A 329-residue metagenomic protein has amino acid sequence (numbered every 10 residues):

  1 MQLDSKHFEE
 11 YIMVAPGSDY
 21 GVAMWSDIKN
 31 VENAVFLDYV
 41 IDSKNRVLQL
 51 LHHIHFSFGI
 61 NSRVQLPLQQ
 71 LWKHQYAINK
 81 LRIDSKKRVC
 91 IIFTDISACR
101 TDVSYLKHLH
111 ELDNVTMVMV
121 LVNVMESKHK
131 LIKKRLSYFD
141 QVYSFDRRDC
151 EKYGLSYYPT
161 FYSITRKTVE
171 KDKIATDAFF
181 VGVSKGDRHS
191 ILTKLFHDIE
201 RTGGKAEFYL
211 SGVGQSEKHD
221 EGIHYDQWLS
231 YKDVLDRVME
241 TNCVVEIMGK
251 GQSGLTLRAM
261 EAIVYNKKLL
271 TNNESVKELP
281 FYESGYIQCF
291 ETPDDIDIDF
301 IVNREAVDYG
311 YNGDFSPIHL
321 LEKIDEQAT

Functional and structural regions predicted by a protein language model:
M1-V122, Q141, V276, P317-I318 (+1 more regions): N-terminal pre-catalytic "stem/leader" segment of glycosyltransferase-like enzymes
S18-Y20, E126, Y143-E151, L210-S216 (+1 more regions): Short, polar loop motifs at secondary-structure junctions
I28-D38, L48-S57, F139-Y143, E151-I164 (+2 more regions): Active-site regions of enzymes building and remodeling cell-envelope glycoconjugates
N79, F196-G214: A conserved nucleotide-sugar
D84, R135, D236-R237: Structural alpha-helical scaffold elements that stabilize or flank donor/cofactor-binding regions in carbohydrate
K87, Y138, M239-E240: Alpha-helix C-terminal capping/helix-to-coil transition sites in glycosyltransferase folds
A98, V103-E200: Catalytic core of nucleotide-activated saccharide and alditol-phosphate transferases
F208-E322: Donor nucleotide-activated moiety binding/catalytic core segment of transferases that use nucleotide-activated donors
